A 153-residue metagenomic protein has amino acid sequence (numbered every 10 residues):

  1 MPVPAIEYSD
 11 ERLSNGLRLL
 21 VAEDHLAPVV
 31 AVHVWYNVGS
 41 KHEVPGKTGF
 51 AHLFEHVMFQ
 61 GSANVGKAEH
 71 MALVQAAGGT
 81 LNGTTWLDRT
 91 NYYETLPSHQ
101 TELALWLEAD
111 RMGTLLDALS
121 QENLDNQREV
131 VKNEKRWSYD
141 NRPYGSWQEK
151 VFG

Functional and structural regions predicted by a protein language model:
M1-M71, Y93-L96, Q100-A109: His/Glu-rich zincin catalytic helix
Y36, S62-A63, E69-G153: Acidic/histidine-enriched segments that form metal/cofactor-coordinating and catalytic pocket/exosite environments
